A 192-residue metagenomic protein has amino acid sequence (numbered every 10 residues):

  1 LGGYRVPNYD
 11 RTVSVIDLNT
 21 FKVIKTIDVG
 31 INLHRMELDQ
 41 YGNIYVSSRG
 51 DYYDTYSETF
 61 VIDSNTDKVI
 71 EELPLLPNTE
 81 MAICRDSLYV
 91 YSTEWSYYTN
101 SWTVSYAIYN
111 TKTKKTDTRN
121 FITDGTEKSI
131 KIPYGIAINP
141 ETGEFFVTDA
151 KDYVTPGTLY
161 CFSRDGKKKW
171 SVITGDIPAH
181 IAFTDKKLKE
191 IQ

Functional and structural regions predicted by a protein language model:
L1-Q192: Predominantly soluble domains enriched in secretory-pathway, periplasmic, or organellar proteins
